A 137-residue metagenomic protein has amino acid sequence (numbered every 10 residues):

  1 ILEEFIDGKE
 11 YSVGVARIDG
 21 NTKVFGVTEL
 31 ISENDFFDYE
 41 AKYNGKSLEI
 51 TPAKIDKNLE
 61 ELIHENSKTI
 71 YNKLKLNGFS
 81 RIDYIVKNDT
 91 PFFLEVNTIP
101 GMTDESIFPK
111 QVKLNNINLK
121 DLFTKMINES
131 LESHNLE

Functional and structural regions predicted by a protein language model:
I1-E65, V86, F92: Phosphate-binding site of ATP-dependent enzymes
D56-E137: ATP-dependent carboxylate activation and anion-phosphoryl transfer catalytic cores that bind Mg-ATP to form
